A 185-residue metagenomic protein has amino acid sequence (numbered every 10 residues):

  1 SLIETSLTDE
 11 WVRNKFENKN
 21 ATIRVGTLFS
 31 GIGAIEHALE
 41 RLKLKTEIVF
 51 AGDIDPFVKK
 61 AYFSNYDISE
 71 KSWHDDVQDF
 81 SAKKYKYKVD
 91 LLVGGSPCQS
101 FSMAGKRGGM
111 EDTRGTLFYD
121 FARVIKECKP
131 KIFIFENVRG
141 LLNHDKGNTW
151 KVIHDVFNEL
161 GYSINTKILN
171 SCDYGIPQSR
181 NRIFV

Functional and structural regions predicted by a protein language model:
S1-V58: S-adenosyl-L-methionine
V25, L92, F133: Receiver (REC) domain switch-region micro-motif
A34, A61, L117-D120: Well-ordered alpha-helical segments embedded in enzymatic catalytic cores
E40, K60-F63, D67, H154 (+1 more regions): Class I S-adenosyl-L-methionine
E47-V49, K71, D90, K131: Conserved acidic residues
G52-I54, K59-K86: S-adenosyl-L-methionine
D75, V93-G94, F135: Redox-cofactor binding/interface segments in oxidoreductases and associated redox assembly factors
F80-V89, Q99-V185: Class I S-adenosyl-L-methionine
